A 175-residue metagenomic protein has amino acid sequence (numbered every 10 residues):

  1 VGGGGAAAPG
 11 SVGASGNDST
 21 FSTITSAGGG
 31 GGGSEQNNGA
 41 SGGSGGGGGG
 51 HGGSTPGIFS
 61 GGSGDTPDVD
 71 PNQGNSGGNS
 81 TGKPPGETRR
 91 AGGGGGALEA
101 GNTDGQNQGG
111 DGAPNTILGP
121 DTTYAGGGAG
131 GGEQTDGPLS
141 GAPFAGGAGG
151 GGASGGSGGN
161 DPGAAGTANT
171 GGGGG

Functional and structural regions predicted by a protein language model:
V1-G175: Low-complexity, glycine/proline-biased repetitive segments and flexible coils/loops
